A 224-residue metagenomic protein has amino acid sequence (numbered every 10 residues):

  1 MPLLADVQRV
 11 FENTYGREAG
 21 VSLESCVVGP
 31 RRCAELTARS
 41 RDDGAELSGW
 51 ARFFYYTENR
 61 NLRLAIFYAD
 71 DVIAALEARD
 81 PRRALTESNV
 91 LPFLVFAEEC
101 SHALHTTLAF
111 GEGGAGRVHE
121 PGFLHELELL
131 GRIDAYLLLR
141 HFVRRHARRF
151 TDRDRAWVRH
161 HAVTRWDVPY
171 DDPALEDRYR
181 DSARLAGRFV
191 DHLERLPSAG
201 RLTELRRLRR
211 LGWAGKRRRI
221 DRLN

Functional and structural regions predicted by a protein language model:
M1-L76, E87-V90, F142-R144: Auxiliary, metal-adjacent structural segments of Zn-dependent hydrolase domains
R82-L85, A109-E126: Short helix/strand-bridging catalytic loops that position acidic/His residues to coordinate divalent metals and engage
L94-T107: Active-site recognition of the HExxH zinc-binding catalytic motif
E99, L129-R140, T164, R180-H192: Short, hydrophobic/amphipathic alpha-helical patches that form generic packing surfaces within helical domains
L104-E112, L139: Membrane-helix exit/interface motif
R117-V163: Post-HExxH zinc-binding segment in Zn-dependent metallohydrolases
V168-N224: Pan-zinc metallopeptidase signature
